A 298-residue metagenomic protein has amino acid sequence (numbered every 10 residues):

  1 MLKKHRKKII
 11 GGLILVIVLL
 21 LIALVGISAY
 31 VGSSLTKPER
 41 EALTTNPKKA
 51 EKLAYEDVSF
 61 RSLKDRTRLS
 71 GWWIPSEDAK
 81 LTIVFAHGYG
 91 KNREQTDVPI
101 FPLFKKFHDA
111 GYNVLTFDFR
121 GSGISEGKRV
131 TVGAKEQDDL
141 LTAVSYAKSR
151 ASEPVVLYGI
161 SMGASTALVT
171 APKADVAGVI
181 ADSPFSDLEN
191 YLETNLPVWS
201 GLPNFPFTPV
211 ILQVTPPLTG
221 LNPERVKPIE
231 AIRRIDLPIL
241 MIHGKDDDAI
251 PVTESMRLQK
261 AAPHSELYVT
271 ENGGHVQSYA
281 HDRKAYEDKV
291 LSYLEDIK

Functional and structural regions predicted by a protein language model:
I17-R61, S70-W72: An N-terminal hydrophobic leader/cap segment in hydrolases
K80-G88: Short beta-strand element of the alpha/beta-hydrolase
Y89-K105, F119: The serine-hydrolase catalytic nucleophile loop
F104-E126: Conserved alpha/beta-hydrolase
V130-R150: Alpha/beta-hydrolase active-site loop
V169-L221: Hydrolase active-site cap/lid region
R234-D236, M241-H243, D247: Short beta-strand/loop motif that positions the catalytic acidic residue of the alpha/beta-hydrolase fold
G273-E287: Catalytic histidine-centered segment of alpha/beta-hydrolase-like enzymes
